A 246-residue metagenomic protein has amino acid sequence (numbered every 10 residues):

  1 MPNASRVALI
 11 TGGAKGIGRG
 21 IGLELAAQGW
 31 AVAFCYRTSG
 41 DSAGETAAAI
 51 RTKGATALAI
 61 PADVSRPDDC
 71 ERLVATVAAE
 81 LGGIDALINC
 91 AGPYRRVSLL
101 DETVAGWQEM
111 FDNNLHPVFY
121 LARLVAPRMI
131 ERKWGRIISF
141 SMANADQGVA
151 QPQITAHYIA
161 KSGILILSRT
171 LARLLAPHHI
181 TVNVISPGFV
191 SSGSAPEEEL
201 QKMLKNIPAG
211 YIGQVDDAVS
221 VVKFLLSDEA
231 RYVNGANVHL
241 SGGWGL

Functional and structural regions predicted by a protein language model:
A14-G16: Conserved glycine-rich cofactor-binding loop
Q28-E45: Conserved glycine-rich Rossmann-like NAD(P)H-binding loop of the short-chain dehydrogenase/reductase
S98-L99, G106-F111, M203: Substrate-binding pocket helix/loop in short-chain dehydrogenase/reductase
P127, R173-L174, R231: Alpha-helical segment proximal to the catalytic Tyr-Lys
I138-G163, S168-P177, F189: Catalytic loop of short-chain dehydrogenase/reductase
A176, T181, V233-G235: Short, small/polar-rich loop/turn modules that mediate ligand/substrate recognition or access, typified
Q214-L240, G245: C-terminal substrate-recognition "lid" of short-chain dehydrogenase/reductases
